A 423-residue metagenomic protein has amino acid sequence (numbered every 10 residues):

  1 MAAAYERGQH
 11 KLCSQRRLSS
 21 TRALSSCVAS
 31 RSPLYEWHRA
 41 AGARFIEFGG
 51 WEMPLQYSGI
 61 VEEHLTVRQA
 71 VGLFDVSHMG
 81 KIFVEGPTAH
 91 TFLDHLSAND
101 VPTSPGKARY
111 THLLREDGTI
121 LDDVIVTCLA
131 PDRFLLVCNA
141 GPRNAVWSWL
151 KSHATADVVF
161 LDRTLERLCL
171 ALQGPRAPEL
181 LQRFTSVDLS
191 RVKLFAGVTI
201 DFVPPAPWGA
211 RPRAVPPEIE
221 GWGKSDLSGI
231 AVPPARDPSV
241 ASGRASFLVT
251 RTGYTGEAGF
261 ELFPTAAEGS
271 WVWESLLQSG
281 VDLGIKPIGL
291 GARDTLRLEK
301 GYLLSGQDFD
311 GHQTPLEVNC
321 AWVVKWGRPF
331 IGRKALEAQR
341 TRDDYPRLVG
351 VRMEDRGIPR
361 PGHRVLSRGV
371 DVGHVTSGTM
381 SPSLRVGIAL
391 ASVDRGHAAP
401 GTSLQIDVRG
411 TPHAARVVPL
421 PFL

Functional and structural regions predicted by a protein language model:
M1-C27: N-terminal mitochondrial targeting presequence
M1-E6, H10, R213-V215, I219 (+1 more regions): Short, low-complexity, intrinsically disordered N-terminal modules that encode targeting/processing signals
R16-L18, G209, I230, R236: Short linear segments in intrinsically disordered or otherwise low-structure-confidence regions
A23-G49, M53-L55, C128-W208, P212-A214 (+3 more regions): Conserved, structured C-terminal
L24-L114, T119-L121: Acidic, proline/glycine-enriched N-terminal capping motif
R68, D123-V124, V249-T250: Short beta-strand/turn micro-motifs at beta-sheet edges
H95, P102-S104, H112-T119, I125-A130 (+3 more regions): Short, charge-rich binding segments
